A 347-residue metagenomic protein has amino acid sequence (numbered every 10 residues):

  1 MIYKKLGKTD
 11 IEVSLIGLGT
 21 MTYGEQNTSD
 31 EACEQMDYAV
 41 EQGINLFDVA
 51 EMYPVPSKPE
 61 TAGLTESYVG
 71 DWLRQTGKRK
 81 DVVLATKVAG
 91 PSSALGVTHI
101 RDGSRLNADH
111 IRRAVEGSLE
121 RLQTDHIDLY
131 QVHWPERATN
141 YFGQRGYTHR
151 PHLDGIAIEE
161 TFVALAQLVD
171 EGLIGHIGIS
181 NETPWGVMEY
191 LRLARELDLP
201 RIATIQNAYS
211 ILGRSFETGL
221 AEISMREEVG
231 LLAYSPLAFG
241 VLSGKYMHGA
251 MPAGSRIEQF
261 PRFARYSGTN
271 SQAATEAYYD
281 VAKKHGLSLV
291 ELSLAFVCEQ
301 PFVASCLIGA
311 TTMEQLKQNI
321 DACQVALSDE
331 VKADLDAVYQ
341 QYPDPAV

Functional and structural regions predicted by a protein language model:
M1-V88, R112, D125, A164: N-terminal binding-site loop/beta-alpha segment at the start of enzyme catalytic domains that lines or forms
G7-G24, A85-D102, Q131, R137-R145: N-terminal small/glycine-rich loop or linker at the start of catalytic domains across soluble metabolic enzymes
L15, L46, H126-L129, G175-H176 (+2 more regions): Residues at the N-termini of beta-strands
T20-D30, V97-D109, H149-I156: Active-site mouth loops of central-metabolism enzymes
A32, T65, I111, V115 (+3 more regions): Aromatic/hydrophobic pocket-lining residues that form the small-molecule binding cavity in soluble enzyme cores
V55, P135-A337, Y342: Beta/alpha (TIM)-barrel catalytic core signal, keyed to glycine-rich beta->alpha loops juxtaposed to Asp/Glu that bind
N107-H126: An active-site-proximal structural segment forming one wall of the substrate-binding cleft that immediately precedes
